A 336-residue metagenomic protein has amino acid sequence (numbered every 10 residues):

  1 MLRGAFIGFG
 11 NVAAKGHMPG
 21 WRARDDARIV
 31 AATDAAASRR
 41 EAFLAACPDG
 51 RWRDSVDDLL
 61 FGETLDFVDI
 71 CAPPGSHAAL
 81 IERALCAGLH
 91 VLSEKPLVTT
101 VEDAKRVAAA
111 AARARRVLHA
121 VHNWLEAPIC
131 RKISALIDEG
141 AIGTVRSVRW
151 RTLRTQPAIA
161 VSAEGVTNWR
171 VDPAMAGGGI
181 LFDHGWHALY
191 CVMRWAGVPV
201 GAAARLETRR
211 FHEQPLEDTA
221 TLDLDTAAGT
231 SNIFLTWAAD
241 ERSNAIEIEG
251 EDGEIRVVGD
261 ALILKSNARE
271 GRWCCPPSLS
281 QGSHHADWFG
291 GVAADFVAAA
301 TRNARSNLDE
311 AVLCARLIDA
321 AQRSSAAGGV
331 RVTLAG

Functional and structural regions predicted by a protein language model:
M1-C47: N-terminal Rossmann-like dinucleotide-binding module
V12, S280-A294: Active-site loop of classical SDR/Rossmann-like NAD(P)-dependent oxidoreductases, centered on the catalytic Tyr-X3-Lys
A27, F67-A72, K105, R116 (+1 more regions): C-terminal helix-rich "cap/oligomerization" subdomain common to oxidoreductases
G50-A110: Beta-loop-alpha module in the N-terminal Rossmann-like domain of NAD(P)-dependent dehydrogenases, especially those
D54, S93, L118-A120, V257: Hydrophobic residues in well-ordered beta-strands that form the structural core
R106-W124, T144-S147: Rossmann-fold dehydrogenase core element
L125-R205, R210-H212: Predominantly a Rossmann-like dinucleotide-binding segment in NAD(P)-dependent oxidoreductases
L189-A261, G290-A304, A320, G336: Contiguous beta-strand/loop segments that form the cofactor/metal-binding neighborhood of enzyme cores
